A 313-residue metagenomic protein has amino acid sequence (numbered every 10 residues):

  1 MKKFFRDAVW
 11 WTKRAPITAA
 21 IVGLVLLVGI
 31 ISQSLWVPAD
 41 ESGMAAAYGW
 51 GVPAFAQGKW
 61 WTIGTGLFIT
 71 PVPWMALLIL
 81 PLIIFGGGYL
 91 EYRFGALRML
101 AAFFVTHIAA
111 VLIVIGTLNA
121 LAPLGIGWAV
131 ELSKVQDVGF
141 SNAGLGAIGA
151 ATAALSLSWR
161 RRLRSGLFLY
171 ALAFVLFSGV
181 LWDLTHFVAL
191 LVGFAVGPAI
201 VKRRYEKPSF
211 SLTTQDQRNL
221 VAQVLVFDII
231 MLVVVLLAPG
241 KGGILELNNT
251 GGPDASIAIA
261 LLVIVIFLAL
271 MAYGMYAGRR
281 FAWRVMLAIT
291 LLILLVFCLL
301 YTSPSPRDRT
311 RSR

Functional and structural regions predicted by a protein language model:
F5-A20, T213-Q223: N-terminal membrane topogenic signal
A8-G43: N-terminal signal-anchor transmembrane alpha helix
S32-L100, L118, A129: N-terminal TM1-TM2 helical hairpin plus the immediately adjacent luminal interfacial "cap"
G88-F94, L155, M271-A282: Juxtamembrane helix-break-helix junctions at the cytosolic face of small multi-pass alpha-helical membrane proteins
A102-A109, R162-F174, R284-I293: Central hydrophobic cores of alpha-helical transmembrane segments in multi-pass integral membrane proteins
V130-A151, W182-T185: Membrane-interface micro-motifs in multi-pass membrane enzymes
G144-G149, V188-I200, I264-L268, R307: Hydrophobic cores of alpha-helical transmembrane segments in multi-pass inner/ER membrane proteins, independent
Y301-D308: Conserved small/polar residues in nucleotide/adenosyl-binding loops
